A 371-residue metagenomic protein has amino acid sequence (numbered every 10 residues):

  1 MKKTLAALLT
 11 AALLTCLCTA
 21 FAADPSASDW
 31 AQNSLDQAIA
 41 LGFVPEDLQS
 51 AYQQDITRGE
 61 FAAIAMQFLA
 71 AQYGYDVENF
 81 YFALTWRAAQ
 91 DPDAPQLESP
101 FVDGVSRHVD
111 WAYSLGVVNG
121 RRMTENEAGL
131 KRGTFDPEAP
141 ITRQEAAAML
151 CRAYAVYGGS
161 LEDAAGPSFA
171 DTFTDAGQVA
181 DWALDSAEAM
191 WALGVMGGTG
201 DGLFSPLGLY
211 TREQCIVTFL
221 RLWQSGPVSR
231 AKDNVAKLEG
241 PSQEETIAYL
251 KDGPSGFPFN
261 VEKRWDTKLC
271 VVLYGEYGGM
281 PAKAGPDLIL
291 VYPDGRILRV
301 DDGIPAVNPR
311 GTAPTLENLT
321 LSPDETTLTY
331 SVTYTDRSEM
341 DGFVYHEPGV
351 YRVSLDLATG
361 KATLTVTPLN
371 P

Functional and structural regions predicted by a protein language model:
T4-A22: Sec-dependent N-terminal signal peptides of Gram-positive bacterial secreted proteins and lipoproteins
C16-Q32, I39-A62, M66-W111, V118-Q144 (+4 more regions): Feature responds to low-complexity, polar/acidic, surface-exposed segments characteristic of secreted/exported proteins
G194: Phosphate/pyrophosphate-binding loop motifs in nucleotide- or prenyl diphosphate-using proteins
C215-V217: Short, structured beta-strand segments at or near domain termini in extracellular proteins/domains
V235-P371: Sequence signature of WD/YWTD-type beta-propeller architectures
